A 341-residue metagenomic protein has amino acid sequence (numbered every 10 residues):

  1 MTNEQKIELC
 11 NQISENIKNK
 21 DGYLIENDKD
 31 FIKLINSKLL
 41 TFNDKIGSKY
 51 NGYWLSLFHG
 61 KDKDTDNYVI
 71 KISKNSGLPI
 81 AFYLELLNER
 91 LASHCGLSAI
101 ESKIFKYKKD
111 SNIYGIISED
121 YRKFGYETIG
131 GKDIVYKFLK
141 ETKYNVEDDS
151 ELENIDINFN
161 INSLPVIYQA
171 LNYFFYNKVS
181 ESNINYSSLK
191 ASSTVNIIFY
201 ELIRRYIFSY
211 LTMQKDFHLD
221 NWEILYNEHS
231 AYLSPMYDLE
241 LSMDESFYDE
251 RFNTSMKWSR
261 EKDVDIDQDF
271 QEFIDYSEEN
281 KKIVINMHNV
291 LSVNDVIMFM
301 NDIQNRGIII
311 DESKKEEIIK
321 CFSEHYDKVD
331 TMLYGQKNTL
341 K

Functional and structural regions predicted by a protein language model:
M1-S37, K63, L189-Y200, N227-L233 (+1 more regions): Regulatory N- and C-terminal appendages and interdomain linkers associated with kinase/kinase-like NTP transferase
N3-K6, C10, D28, L164-I167 (+5 more regions): Short amphipathic alpha-helical segments that mediate assembly, nucleic-acid/protein binding, or membrane association
L24-N158: Conserved ATP-binding subdomain of kinase catalytic cores across diverse folds
I80-F82, S93, P165-Y248: Conserved kinase catalytic-core segment
A99-E101, K215, D220, D311: A local structural micro-motif
I104-K109, H218-E228, T339-K341: Short alpha-helical "patches" and their helix-cap loops
S118, E147-N185, F270-Q271: Extended low-complexity intrinsically disordered regions
L225-K341: C-terminal catalytic region of ATP-dependent kinase domains
